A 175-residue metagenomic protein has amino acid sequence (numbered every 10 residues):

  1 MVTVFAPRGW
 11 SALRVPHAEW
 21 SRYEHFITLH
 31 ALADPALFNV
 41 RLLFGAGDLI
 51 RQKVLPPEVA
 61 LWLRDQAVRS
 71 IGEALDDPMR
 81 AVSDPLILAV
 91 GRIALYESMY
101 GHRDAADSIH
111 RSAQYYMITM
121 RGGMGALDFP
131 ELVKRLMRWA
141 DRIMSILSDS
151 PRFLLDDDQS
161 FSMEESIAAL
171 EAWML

Functional and structural regions predicted by a protein language model:
M1-A81, Y100, A105-I109, S162-M174: Amphipathic alpha-helical dimerization/protein-protein interaction segment
A36, V82-G91: Alpha-helical scaffolds flanking conserved acidic
D48-Q52, A74, Y96, R121 (+1 more regions): Residue-level signature of the C-terminal ends
D77-V82, G125-F129: Trihelical helix-turn-helix/Myb-like DNA-binding core that engages the DNA major groove
V90-E97, L136: Internal, conserved structured core segments that host functional sites
M99-L175: Acidic/serine-rich, low-complexity amphipathic helices located in mid- to C-terminal regulatory regions
